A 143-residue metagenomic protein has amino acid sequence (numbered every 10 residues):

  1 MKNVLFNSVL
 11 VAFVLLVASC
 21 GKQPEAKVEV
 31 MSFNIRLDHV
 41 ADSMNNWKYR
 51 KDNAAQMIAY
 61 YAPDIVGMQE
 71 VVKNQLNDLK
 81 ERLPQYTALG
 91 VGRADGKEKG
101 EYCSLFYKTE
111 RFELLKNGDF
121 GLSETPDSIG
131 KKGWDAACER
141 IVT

Functional and structural regions predicted by a protein language model:
M1-K27: Bacterial Sec-dependent N-terminal signal peptides
L16, M31, G67: Conserved Rossmann-like nucleotide-binding pocket used by diverse enzymes that bind dinucleotide cofactors
K27-H39, C103, L115-F120: Active-site-proximal beta-strand elements of phosphoester/diester hydrolases
H39-A41, T125-P126: Gram-negative outer-membrane beta-barrel proteins
V40-M44, P63-I65: Second-shell loop/turn segments in exported
S43-M57: Glycine-rich, highly charged phosphate/nucleotide-binding loops
A54-I58, A62-V66: Proline-aspartate-enriched helix->loop->beta-strand connector
I65-T143: Structured beta-strand-rich core segments of catalytic domains in phosphoester-bond hydrolases
